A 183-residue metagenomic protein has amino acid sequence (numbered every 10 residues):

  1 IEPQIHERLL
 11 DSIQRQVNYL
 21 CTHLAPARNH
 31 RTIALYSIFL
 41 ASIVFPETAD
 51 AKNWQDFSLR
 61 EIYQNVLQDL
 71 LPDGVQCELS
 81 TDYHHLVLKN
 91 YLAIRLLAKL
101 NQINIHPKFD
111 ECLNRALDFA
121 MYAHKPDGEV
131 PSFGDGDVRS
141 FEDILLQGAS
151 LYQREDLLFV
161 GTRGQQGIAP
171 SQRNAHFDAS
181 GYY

Functional and structural regions predicted by a protein language model:
I1-L113: Aromatic-lined, polymer-binding surfaces characteristic of secreted/periplasmic polysaccharide-degrading enzymes
V75-Y183: Carbohydrate-active enzyme catalytic cores, enriched for enzymes that act on polyanionic acidic polysaccharides
